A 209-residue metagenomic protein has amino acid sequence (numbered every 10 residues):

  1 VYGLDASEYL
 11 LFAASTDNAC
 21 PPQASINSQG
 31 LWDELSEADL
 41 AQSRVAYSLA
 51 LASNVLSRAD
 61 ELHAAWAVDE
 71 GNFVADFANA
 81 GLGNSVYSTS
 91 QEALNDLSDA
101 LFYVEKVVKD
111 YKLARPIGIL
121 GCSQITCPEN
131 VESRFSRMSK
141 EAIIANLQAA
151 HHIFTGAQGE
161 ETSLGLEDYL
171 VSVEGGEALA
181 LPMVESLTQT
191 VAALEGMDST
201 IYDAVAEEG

Functional and structural regions predicted by a protein language model:
V1-G209: Mature extracytoplasmic or organellar-lumen-exposed domains after removal of signal/transit peptides
